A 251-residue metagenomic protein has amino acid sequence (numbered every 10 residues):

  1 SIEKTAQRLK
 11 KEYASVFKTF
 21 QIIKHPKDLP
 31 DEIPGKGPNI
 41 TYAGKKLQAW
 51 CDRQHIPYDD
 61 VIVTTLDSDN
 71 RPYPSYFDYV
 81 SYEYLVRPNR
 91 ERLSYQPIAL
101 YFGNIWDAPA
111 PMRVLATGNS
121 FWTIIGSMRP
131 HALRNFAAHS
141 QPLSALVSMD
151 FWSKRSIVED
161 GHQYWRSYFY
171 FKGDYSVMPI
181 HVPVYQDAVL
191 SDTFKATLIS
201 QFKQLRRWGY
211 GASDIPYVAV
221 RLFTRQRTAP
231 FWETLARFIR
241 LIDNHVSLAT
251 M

Functional and structural regions predicted by a protein language model:
S1-T193, T197, K203-R206, Y210: Internal catalytic domains of large membrane-associated glycosyltransferases
M128, Y185-M251: Basic/Trp-rich segment in TM-proximal cytosolic loops or flexible interdomain/linker regions
